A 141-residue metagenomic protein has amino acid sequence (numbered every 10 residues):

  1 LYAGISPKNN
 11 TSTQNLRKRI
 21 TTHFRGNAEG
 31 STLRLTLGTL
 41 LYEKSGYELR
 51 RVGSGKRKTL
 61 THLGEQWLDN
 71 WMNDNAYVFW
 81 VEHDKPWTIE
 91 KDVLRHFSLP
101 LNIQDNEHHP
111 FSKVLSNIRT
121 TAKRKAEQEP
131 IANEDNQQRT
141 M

Functional and structural regions predicted by a protein language model:
L1-Y2: Active-site beta-strand-loop-beta-strand hairpin of nuclease catalytic cores that positions key catalytic residues
I5-M141: Boundary/linker segments flanking structured domains
